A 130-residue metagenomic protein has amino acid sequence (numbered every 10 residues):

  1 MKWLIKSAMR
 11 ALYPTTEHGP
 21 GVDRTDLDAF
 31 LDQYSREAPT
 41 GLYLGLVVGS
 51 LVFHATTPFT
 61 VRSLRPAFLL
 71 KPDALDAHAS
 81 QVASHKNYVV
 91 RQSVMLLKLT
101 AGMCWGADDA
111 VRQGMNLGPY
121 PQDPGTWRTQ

Functional and structural regions predicted by a protein language model:
M1-W105: Flexible, low-complexity segments enriched for small/polar residues
Y88, M103-Q130: Short, functional C-terminal segments
